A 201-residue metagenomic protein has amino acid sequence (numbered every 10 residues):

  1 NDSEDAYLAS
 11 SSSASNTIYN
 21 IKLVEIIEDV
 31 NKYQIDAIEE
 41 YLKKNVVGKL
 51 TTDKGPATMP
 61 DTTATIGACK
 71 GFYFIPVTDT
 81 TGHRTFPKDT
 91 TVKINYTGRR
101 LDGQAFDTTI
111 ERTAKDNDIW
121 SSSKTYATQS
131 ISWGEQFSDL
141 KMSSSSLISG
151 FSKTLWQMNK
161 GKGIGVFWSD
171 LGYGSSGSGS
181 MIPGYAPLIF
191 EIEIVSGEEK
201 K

Functional and structural regions predicted by a protein language model:
N1-K201: Cross-family detector of peptidyl-prolyl cis-trans isomerase
